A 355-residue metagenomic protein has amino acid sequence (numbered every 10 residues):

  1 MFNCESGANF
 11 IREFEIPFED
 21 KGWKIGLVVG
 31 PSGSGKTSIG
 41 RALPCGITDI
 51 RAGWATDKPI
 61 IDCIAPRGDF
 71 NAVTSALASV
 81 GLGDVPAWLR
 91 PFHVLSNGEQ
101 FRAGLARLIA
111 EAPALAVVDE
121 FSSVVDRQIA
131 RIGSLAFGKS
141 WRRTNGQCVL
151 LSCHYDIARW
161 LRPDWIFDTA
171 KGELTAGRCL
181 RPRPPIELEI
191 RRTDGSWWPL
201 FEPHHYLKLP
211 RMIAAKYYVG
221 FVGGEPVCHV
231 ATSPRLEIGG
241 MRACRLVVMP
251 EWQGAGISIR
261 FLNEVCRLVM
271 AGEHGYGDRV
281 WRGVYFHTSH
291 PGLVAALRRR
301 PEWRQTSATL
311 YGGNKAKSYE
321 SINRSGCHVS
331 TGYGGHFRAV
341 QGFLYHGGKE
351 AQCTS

Functional and structural regions predicted by a protein language model:
M1-E15: N-terminal pre-Walker A segment at the start of P-loop NTPase domains
R12, F18-L82: ABC ATPase nucleotide-binding domain signature region
A42, G81, G98-V118: GG-anchored amphipathic helix commonly corresponding to the ABC/SMC/Rad50 NBD signature/C-loop
V117-D126: Walker B catalytic motif
H154-L161, L293-A296: Conserved H-loop
L174-E189, T193-E237, M270-S355: Terminal substrate-recognition subdomain of acyl/acetyltransferases
G239-E251: Conserved acetyl-CoA binding element of GNAT-fold acetyltransferases
V248, G254-M270: Conserved acetyl-CoA-binding loop-helix of GNAT-fold acetyltransferases
